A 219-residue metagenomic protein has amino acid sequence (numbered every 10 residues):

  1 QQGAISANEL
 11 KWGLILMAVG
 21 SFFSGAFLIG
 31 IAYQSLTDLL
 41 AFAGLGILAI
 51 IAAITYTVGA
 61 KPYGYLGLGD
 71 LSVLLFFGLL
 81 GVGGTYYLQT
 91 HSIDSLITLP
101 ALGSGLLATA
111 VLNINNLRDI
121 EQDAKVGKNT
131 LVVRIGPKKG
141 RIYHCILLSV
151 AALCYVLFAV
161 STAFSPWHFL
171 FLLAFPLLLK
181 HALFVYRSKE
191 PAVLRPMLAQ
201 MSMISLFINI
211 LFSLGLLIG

Functional and structural regions predicted by a protein language model:
Q1-A32, L131-F164, M203, I208: Multi-pass membrane catalytic core of lipid/isoprenoid biosynthesis enzymes
Q2-S92: Intramembrane alpha-helical segments
I15-V19, I47-I50, L71, L75 (+4 more regions): Residue-level signature of the transmembrane alpha-helical core of multi-pass small-molecule transporters
G25-A32, A53-T57, G81, T85-Y86 (+5 more regions): Structural signal for membrane-spanning alpha-helices in multi-pass inner-membrane proteins, emphasizing helix cores
A41-I54, D94-I114: Membrane-embedded alpha-helical segments that form the functional core of polytopic membrane enzymes, especially those
L71-Y86, V132-P137, L198-F212: Small-residue-rich segments of transmembrane alpha-helices in multi-pass membrane proteins, especially helix faces
T109-V132: Acidic (Asp/Glu-rich) catalytic motifs at the cytosolic membrane interface
V160-G219: Extended hydrophobic alpha-helices typical of membrane-associated regions
